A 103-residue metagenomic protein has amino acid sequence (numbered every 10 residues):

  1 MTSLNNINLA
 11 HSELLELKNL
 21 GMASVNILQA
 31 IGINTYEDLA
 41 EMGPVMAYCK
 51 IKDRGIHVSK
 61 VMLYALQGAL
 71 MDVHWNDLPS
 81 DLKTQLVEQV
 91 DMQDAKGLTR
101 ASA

Functional and structural regions predicted by a protein language model:
M1-K18, M22-A103: C-terminal extensions
